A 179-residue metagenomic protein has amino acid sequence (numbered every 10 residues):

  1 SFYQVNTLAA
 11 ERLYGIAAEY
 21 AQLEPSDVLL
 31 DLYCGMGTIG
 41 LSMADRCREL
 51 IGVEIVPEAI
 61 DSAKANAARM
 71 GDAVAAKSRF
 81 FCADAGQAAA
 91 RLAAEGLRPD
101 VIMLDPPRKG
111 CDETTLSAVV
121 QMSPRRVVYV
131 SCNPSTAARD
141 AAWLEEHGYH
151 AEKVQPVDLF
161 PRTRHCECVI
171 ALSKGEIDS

Functional and structural regions predicted by a protein language model:
S1-S179: Rossmann-like S-adenosyl-L-methionine
